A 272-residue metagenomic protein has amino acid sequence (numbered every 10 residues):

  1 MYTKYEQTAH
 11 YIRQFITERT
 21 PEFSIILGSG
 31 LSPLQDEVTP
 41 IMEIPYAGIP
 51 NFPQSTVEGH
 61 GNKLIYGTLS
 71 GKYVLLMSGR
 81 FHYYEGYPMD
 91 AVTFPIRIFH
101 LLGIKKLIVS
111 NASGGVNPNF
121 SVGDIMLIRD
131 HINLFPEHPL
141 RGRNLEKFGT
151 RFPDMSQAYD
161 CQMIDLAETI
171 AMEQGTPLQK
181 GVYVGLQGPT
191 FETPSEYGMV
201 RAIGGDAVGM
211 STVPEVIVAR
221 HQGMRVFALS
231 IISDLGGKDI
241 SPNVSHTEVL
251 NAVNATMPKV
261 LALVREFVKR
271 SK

Functional and structural regions predicted by a protein language model:
M1-M155: Metabolite-binding pocket within alpha/beta catalytic cores that recognizes anionic/polar moieties
Y11, F15-E18, Q162, L166-P177 (+1 more regions): Generic non-transmembrane alpha-helical segments
H100-G103, R201, R220: Non-catalytic positions within long, well-ordered alpha-helices that form the structural scaffold/packing of enzyme
K105-K106, D206, R225: Short acidic/polar active-site loop segments enriched in Thr and Asp
I164, I170-D206, V264: Active-site/ligand-binding-proximal alpha/beta "capping" segment
M210-E248: Zn-dependent metallopeptidase/amidohydrolase metal-coordination segment
G236-K272: His/Asp/Glu-rich mid-to-C-terminal helical/loop segments that flank catalytic regions of hydrolases
